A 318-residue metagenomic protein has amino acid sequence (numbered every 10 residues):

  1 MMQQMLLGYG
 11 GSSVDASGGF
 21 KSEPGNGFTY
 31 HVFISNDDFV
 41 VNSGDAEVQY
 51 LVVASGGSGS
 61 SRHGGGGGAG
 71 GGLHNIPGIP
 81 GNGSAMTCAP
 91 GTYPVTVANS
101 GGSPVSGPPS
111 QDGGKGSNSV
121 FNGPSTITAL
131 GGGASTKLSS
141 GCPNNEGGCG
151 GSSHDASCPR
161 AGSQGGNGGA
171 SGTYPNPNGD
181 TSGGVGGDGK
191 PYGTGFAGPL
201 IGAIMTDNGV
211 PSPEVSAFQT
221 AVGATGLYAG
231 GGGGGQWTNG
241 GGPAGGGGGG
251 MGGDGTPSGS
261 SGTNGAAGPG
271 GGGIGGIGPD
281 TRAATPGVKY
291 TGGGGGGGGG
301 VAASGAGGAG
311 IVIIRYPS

Functional and structural regions predicted by a protein language model:
Q3-S318: Low-complexity, glycine/proline-biased repetitive segments and flexible coils/loops
